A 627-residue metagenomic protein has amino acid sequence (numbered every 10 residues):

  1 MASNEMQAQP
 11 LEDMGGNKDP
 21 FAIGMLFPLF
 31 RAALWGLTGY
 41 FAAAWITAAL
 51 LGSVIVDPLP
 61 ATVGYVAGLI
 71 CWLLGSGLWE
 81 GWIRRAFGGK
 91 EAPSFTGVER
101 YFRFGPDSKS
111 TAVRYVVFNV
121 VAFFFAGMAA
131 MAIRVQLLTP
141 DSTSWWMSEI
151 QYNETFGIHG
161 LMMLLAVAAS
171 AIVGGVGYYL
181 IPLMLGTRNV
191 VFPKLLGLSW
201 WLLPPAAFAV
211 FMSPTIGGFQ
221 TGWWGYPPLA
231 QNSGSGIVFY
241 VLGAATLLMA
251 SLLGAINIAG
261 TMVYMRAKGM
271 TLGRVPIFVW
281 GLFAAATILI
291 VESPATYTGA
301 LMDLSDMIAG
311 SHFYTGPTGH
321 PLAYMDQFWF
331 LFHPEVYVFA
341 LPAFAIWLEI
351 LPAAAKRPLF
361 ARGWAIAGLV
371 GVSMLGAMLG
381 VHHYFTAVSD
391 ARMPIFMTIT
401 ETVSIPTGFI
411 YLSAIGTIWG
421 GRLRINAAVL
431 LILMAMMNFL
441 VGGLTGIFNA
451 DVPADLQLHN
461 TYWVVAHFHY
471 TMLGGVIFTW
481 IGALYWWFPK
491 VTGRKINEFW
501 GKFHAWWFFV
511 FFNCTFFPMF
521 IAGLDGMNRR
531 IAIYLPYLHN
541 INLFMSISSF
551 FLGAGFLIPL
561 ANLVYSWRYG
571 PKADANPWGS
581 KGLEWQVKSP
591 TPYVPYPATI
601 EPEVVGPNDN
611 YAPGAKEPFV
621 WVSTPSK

Functional and structural regions predicted by a protein language model:
A2-K627: Membrane-embedded and interfacial regions of multi-pass energy-transducing membrane proteins
